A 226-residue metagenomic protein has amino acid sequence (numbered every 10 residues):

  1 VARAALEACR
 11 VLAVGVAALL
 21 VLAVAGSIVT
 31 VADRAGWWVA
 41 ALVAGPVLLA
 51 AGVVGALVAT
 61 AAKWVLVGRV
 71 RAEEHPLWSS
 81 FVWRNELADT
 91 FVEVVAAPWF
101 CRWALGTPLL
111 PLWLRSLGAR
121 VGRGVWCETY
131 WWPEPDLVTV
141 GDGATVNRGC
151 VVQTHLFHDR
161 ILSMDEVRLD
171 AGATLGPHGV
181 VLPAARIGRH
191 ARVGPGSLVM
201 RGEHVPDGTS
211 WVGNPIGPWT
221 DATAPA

Functional and structural regions predicted by a protein language model:
V1-L117, P206-A226: Terminal amphipathic alpha-helical/low-complexity segments used for targeting or macromolecular assembly
L114-R115, R120-P218: Structural signal for interior beta-strand "rungs" in well-ordered beta-sheet cores of soluble enzyme domains
